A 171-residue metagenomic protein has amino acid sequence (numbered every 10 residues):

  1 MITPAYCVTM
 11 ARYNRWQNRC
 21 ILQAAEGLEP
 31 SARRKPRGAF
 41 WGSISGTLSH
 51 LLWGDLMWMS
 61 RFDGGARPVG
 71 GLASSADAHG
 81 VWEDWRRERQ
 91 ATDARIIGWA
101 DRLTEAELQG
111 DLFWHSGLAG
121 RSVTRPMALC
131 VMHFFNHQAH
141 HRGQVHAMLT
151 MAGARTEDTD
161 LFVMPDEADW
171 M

Functional and structural regions predicted by a protein language model:
M1-P4, V8-S75, G117-M171: Short, contiguous alpha-helical
W53, W58, D84-W85, W99 (+3 more regions): Bulky hydrophobic/aromatic packing residues
A66-L108: Helix-adjacent hinge/juxtasegments
E105-G120: Carboxylate-rich helix-loop segments that flank metal/cofactor sites and access channels in metalloenzymes
